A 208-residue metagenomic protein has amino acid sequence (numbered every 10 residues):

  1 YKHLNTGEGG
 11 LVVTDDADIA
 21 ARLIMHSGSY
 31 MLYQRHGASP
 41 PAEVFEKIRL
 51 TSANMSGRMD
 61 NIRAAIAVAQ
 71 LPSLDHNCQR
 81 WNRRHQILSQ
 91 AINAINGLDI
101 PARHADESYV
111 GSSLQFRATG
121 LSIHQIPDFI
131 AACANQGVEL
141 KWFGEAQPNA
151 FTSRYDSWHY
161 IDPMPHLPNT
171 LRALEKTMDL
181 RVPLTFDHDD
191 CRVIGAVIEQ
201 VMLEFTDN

Functional and structural regions predicted by a protein language model:
Y1-S112: Active-site region of PLP-dependent enzymes
L23, I126-Q136, I194-E199: Short amphipathic alpha-helices in soluble, non-transmembrane regions that often serve as interface/regulatory elements
M31-E43, Q90, F129-T177, D207-N208: Conserved PLP cofactor-binding pocket of PLP-dependent enzymes
V68, H188-G195, E199: Short, amphipathic alpha-helical "lid/cap" segments that border enzyme active or binding sites
H104, G111-S122, F151-M164, E175-D189: Conserved PLP-binding active-site segment of the aspartate aminotransferase-like
Q200-N208: Generic C-terminal helix-cap and adjacent flexible tail
